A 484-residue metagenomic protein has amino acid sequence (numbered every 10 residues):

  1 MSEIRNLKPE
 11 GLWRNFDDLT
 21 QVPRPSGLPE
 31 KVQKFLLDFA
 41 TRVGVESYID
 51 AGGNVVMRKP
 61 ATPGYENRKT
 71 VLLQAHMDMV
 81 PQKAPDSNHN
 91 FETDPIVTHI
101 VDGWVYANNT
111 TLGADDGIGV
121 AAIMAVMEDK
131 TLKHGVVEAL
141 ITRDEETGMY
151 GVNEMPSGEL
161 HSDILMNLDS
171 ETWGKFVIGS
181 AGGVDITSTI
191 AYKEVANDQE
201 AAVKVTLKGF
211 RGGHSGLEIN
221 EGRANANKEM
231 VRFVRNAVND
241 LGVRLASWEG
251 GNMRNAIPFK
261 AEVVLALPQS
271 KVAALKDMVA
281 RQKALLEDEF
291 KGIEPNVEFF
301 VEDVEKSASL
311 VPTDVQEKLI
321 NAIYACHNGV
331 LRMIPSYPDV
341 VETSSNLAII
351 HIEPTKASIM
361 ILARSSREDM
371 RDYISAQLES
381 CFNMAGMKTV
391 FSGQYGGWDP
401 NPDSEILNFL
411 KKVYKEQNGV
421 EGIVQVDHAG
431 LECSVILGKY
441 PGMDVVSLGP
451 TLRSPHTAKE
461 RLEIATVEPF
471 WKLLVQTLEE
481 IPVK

Functional and structural regions predicted by a protein language model:
E3-W104: Acidic/His- and Gly-rich active-site-bordering loop/insert found across diverse amide/peptide-bond hydrolases
K8-L12, P335, E342-T355, E421-T477: Zn-dependent metallopeptidase/amidohydrolase metal-coordination segment
L37, G158, R223-D240, P268-V272 (+4 more regions): His/Asp/Glu-rich mid-to-C-terminal helical/loop segments that flank catalytic regions of hydrolases
Y65-D163, T189, A202, D314-Q316 (+3 more regions): Active-site metal-coordination/substrate-binding segment of hydrolases, especially metallo-dependent peptidases
M77-M79, T111, L140-G148, S170-W173 (+3 more regions): Acidic, glycine-rich active-site loops and adjacent beta-strand->loop/helix elements that engage anionic groups
D102-Y106, E146-T147, N153-R364: Midchain, well-structured core segments that form catalytic/ion-binding scaffolds
E218, N225-N227, R232-W248, P400-M443: Active-site-adjacent substrate-binding region of metalloamidase/peptidase-like peptide-processing proteins
V340-V426: Substrate-recognition/cap regions that form aromatic- and gly/pro-loop-enriched pockets for small-molecule ligands
